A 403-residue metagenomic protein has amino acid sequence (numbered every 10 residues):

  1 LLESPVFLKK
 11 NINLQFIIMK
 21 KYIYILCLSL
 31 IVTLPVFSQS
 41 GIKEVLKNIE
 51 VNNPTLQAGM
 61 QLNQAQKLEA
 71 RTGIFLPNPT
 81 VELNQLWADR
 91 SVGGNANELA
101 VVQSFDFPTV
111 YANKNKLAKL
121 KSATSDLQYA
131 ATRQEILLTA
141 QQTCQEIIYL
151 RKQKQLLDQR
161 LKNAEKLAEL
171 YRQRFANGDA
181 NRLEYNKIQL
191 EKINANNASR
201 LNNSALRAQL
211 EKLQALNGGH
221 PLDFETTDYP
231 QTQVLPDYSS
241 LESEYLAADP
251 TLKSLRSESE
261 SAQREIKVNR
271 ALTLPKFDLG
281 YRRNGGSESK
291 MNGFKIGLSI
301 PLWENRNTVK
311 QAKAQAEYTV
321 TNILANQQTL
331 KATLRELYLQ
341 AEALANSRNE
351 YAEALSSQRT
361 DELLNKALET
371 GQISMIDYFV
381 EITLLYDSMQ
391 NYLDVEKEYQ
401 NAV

Functional and structural regions predicted by a protein language model:
L1-K43: Bacterial Sec-dependent N-terminal signal peptides
I12-F16, K20, E135-A248, L337 (+2 more regions): Periplasmic alpha-helical coiled-coil/stalk elements that build and connect Gram-negative outer-membrane
F37-T80, Q85, F105, N113 (+5 more regions): Bacterial Sec-pathway N-terminal export signals of envelope proteins
S40, P79-K116, E225-L235, K276-K313: Small/polar, glycine/serine/threonine/aspartate-rich low-complexity segments that form flexible
K47-A58, Q64-N78, L99-L117, L127-Q134 (+7 more regions): A glycine-/polar-enriched beta->alpha junction
I49, G59, V101, I147 (+5 more regions): Hydrophobic/aromatic residues within transmembrane alpha-helices of membrane transport systems, especially the TMDs
A58-G73, T132, I136-Q159, K166-A168 (+6 more regions): Amphipathic alpha-helical coiled-coil segments
K119, R182-E191, M375-L384: Short, charged, amphipathic alpha-helical segments
